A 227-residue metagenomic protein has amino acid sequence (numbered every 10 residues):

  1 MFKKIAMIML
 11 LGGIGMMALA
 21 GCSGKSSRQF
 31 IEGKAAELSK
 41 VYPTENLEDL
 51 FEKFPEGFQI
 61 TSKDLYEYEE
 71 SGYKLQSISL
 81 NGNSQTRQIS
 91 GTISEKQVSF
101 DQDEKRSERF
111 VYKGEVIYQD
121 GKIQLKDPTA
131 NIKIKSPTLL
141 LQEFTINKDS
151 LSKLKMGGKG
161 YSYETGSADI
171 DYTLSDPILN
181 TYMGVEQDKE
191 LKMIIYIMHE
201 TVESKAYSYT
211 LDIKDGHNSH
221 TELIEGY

Functional and structural regions predicted by a protein language model:
M1-G21: Sec-dependent bacterial lipoprotein signal peptides
A18-Y68: N-terminal leader/targeting segments and the immediate start of mature chains
S62-Y68, S94-V98, D171-L179: Generic short beta-strand segments
S77-S84, G114-V116, K192-T201: Extended lipid/amphipathic-ligand handling interfaces
N81-K135: An acidic-aromatic
E115-Y163: Flexible, processing/modification-adjacent segments and terminal tails in exported/periplasmic/extracellular proteins
I146-M198: Extended beta-strand-rich segments in extracellular/periplasmic secretory proteins, especially within noncatalytic
K189-Y227: Acidic, serine/threonine-rich low-complexity disordered tracts
